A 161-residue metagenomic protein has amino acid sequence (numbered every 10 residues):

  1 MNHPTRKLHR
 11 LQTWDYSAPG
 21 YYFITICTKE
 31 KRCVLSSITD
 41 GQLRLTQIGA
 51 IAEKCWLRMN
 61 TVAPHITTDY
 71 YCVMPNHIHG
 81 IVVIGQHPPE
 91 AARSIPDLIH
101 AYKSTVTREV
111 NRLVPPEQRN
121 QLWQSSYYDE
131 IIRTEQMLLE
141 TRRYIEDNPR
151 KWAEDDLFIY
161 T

Functional and structural regions predicted by a protein language model:
M1-T161: Short catalytic/metal-binding and nucleic-acid-binding patches
